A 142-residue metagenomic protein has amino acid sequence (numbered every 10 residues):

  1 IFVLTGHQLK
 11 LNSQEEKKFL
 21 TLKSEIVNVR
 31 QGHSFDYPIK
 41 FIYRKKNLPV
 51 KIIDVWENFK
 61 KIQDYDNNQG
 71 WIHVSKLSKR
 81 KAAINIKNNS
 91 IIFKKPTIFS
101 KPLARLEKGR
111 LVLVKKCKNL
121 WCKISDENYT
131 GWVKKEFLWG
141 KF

Functional and structural regions predicted by a protein language model:
I1-G6: Bacterial N-terminal signal peptides
L9-Q31, F41-K46, I53-K95, F99-L120 (+2 more regions): SH3-family beta-barrel domains
H33-Y37: Second-shell loop/turn segments in exported
